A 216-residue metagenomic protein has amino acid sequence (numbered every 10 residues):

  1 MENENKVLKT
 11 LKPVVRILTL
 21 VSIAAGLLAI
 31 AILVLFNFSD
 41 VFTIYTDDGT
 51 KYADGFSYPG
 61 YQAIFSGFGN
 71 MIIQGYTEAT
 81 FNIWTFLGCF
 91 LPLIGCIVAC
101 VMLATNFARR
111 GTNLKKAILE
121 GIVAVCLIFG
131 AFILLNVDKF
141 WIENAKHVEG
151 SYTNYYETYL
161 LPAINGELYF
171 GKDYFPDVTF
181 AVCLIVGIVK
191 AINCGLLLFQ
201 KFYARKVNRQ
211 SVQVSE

Functional and structural regions predicted by a protein language model:
M1-D47, L198-E216: Cytosolic juxtamembrane helix and N-cap/initiation of the first transmembrane helix
E2-N5, T50, L114-K115, A145 (+1 more regions): Generic cytosolic/nucleocytoplasmic N-terminal low-complexity/intrinsically disordered segments
V15-F36, N82-D138, C183-Q200: Signature of small four-pass
L35-T85, F140-D177: Long, glycine/tryptophan/cysteine-rich extracytoplasmic
L127-Q210: Alpha-helical transmembrane segments of multi-pass integral membrane proteins, characterized by long hydrophobic
